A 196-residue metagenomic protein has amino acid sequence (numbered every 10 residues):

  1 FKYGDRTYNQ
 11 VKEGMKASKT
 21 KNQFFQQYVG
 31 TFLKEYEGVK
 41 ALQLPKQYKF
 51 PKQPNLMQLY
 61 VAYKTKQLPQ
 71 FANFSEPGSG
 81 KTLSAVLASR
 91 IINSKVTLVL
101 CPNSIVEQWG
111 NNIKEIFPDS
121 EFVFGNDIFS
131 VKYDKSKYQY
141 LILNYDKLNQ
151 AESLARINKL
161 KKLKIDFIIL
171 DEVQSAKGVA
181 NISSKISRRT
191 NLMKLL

Functional and structural regions predicted by a protein language model:
F1-E35: Charged, low-complexity intrinsically disordered regions
T31-Q70, G78-L195: SF2 helicase/translocase NTPase motor core, specifically the RecA-like lobe 1 inter-motif segment between Walker
N73: Hydrophobic anchor at the beta1->P-loop junction of P-loop NTPases
